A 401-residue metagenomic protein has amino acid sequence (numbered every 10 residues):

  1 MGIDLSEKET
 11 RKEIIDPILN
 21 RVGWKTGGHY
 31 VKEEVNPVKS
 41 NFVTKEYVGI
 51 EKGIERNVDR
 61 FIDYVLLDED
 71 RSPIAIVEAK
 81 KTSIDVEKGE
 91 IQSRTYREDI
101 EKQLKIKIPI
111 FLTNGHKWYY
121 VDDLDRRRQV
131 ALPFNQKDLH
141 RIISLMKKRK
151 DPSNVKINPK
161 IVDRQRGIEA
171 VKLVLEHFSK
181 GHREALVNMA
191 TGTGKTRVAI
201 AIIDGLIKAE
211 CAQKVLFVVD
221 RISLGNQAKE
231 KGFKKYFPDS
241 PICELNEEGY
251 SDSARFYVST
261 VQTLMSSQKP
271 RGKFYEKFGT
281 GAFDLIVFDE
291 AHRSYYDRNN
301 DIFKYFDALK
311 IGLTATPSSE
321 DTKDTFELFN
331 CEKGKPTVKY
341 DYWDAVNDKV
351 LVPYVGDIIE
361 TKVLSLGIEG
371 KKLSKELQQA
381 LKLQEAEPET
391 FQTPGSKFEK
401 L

Functional and structural regions predicted by a protein language model:
M1-I76, K80-K214, V219, S223 (+8 more regions): ATP-dependent helicase/translocase motor core
T82-I84, H116-Y119, I222-L224, Q262-S266 (+4 more regions): Conserved nucleotide-binding/hydrolysis micro-motifs of P-loop NTPases
V86-R94, V258, L285, R293-Y296 (+1 more regions): Amphipathic alpha-helical transducer elements in NTP-driven molecular machines
I202, K229-K231, C243-N246, R271-F274 (+2 more regions): Short beta-alpha junctions and helix-cap segments that line functional grooves
L245-Y257, K277: Conserved motor-coupling elements within RecA-like helicase/translocase cores
P270-D284, R293-Y295, K323-V338: Substrate-gripping "pore-loop 1 plus following alpha2 helix"
E276-G312: SF2 helicase catalytic motif II
K323-L401: Interdomain helical connector at the RecA1-RecA2 junction of SF1/SF2 helicase-like NTPases
